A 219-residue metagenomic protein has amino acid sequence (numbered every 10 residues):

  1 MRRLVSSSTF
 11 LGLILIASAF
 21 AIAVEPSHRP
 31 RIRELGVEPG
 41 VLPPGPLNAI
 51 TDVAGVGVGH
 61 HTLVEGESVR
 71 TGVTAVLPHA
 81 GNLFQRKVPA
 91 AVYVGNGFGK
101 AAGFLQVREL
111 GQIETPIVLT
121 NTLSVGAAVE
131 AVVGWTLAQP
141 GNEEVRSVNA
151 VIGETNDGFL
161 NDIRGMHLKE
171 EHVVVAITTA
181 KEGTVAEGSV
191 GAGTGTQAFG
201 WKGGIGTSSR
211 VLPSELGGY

Functional and structural regions predicted by a protein language model:
M1-V5: N-terminal secretory signal peptides that target proteins for export/translocation
S6-S7, L35: General helical structural elements
S8-A19: Bacterial N-terminal signal peptides
A23-Y219: Alpha/propeptide regions of enzymes that mature by internal proteolysis
